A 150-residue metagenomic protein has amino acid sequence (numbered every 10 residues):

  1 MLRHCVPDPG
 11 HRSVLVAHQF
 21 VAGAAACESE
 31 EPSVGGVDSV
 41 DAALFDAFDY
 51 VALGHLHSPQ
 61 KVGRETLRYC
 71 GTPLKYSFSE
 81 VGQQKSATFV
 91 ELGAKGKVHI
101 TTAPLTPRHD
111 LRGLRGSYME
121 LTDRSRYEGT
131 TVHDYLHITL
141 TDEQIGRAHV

Functional and structural regions predicted by a protein language model:
M1-R147: Extended recognition/assembly regions associated with phosphoester-bond processing machinery
